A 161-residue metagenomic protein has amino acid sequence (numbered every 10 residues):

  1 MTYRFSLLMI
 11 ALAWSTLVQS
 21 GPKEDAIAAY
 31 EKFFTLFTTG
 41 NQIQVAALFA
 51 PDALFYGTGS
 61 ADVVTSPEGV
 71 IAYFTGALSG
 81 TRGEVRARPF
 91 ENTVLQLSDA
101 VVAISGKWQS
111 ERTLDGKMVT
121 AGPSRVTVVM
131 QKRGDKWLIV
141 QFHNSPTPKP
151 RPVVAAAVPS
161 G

Functional and structural regions predicted by a protein language model:
M1-L7: Bacterial N-terminal signal peptides that target proteins for export
A11-P51, V153-G161: Short, low-complexity N-terminal intrinsically disordered segments enriched in polar/charged residues
Q19, T81, G116-K117: Outer-membrane beta-barrel domain signature
E24, Q42-A100, T120-A121: A solvent-exposed, acidic/Ser-Thr-rich amphipathic alpha-helical stretch
T38, S110-L114, M130: Beta-strand elements of well-folded, non-transmembrane domains
D52-F55, S60-D62, Q109-R112, S145-K149: Solvent-exposed loop/turn segments at secondary-structure junctions within structured extracellular/periplasmic domains
A100-S110: A short hydrophobic beta-strand element
P123-V153: Short beta-strand edge/turn micro-motifs at domain boundaries
